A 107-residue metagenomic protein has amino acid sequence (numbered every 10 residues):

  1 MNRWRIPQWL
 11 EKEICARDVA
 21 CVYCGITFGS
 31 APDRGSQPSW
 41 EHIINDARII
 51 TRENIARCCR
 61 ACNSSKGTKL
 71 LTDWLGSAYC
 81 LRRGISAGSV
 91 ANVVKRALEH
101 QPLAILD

Functional and structural regions predicted by a protein language model:
M1-G25, I49, L81-A104: Short, charged surface segments at domain edges that flank catalytic/cofactor-binding sites
R17-A20, N54-C58: Secretory pathway export signals and precursors
G25-R57, K66-D73: Histidine-centered nuclease catalytic patch
C62: Short Cys/His-based metal-binding microdomains
S65-L71, G84-S89: Short, surface-exposed, polar/charged, turn-prone segments marking secondary-structure boundaries
G76: Phosphate-coordinating loops and pocket residues in cytosolic domains that bind phosphorylated ligands
